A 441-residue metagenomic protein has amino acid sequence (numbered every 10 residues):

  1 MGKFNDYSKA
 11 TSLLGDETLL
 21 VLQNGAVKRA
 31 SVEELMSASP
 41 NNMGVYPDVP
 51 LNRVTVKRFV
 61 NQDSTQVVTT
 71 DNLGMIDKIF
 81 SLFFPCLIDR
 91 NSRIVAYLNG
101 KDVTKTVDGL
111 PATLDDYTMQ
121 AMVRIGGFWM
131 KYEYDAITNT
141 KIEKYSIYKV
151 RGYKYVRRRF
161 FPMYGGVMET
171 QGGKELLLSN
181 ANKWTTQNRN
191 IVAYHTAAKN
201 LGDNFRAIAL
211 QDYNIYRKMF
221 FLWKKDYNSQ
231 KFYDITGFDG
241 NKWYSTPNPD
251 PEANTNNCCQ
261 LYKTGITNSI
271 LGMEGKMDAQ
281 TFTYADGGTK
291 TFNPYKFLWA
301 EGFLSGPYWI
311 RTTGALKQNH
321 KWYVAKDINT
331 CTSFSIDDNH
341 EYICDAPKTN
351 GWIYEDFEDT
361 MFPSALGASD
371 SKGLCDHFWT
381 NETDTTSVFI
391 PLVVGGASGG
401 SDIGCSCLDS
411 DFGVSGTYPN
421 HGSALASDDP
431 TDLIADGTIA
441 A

Functional and structural regions predicted by a protein language model:
M1-D16, I439-A441: Short, intrinsically disordered N-terminal pre-domain segments
D16-Q23, A300-G302: Short hydrophobic/aromatic-rich beta-strand motifs
V21-A38: Short, surface-exposed terminal/edge motifs of secreted or surface/virion proteins that either
Q23-A26, F128-M130, G166-M168, D212 (+2 more regions): Acidic glycine-/aspartate-rich tracts in secreted/extracellular proteins
N42-W129, E133-N182, G272-G275, F297-L298 (+3 more regions): Short acidic-hydrophobic catalytic motif
D116-M119, K144-L304: Short aromatic-cysteine micro-motif
G166-I191, Y323-T349: A solvent-exposed, charged loop/short amphipathic helix patch at secondary-structure junctions
N214, T236-T267, Y308-K317, T330 (+1 more regions): C-terminal, surface-exposed recognition/capping segments
